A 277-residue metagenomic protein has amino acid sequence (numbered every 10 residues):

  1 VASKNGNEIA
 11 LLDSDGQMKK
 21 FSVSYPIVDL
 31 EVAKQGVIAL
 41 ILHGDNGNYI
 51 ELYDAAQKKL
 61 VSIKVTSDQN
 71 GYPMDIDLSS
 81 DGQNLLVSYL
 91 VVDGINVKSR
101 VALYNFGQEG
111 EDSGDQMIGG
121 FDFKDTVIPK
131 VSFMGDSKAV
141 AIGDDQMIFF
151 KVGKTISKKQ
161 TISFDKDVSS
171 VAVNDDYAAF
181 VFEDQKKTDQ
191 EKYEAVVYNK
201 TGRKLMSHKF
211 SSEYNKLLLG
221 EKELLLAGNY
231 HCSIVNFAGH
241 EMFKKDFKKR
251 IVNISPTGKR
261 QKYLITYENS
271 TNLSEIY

Functional and structural regions predicted by a protein language model:
V1, Y25-G36, Q69-L78, I118-M134 (+3 more regions): Repeated scaffold domains used in trafficking and secretory/extracellular systems, primarily beta-propellers
V1-N7, L11-D13, K19-V23: N-terminal "mature head" segments of proteins
A2, L40-I41, L86-S88, A141 (+3 more regions): Residue position within the beta-strands of beta-propeller blades
N7-L11, N46-L52, D93-N105, D145-K151 (+3 more regions): Structural motif
D13-G16, Y53-K58, F106-E109, V152-T155 (+3 more regions): Short loop/turn segments that connect beta-strands within beta-propeller blades
D15-S22, K59-T66, D112-D122, I156-I162 (+2 more regions): A short beta-strand motif characteristic of beta-propeller blades
L40, D45-M147: Solenoidal tandem-repeat scaffolds enriched in leucines and small polar residues
T155-I156, S163, S169-D175, F182-Y277: Hydrophilic extracytoplasmic domains
